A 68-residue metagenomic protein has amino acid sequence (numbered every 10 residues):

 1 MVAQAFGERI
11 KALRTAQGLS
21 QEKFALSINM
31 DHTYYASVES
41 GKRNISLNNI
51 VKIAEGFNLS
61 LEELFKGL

Functional and structural regions predicted by a protein language model:
M1-A16: A short, Lys/Arg-rich alpha-helix, primarily the initiator
T15, L26, E55: Alpha-helical residues within the helix-turn-helix
L19-S37: Short alpha-helical DNA-recognition segment
N49-E63: DNA major-groove recognition helix of helix-turn-helix/homeodomain DNA-binding modules
F65-L68: Short amphipathic recognition helices of helix-turn-helix/homeodomain-type DNA-binding modules
